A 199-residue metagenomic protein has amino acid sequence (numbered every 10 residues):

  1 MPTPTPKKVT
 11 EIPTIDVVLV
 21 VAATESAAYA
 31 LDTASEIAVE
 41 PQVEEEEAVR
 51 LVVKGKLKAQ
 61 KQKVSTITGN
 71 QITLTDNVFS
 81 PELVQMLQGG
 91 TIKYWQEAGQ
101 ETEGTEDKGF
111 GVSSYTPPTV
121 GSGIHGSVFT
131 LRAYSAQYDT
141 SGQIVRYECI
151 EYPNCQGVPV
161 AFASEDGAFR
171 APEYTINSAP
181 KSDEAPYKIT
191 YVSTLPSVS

Functional and structural regions predicted by a protein language model:
P2-G89, N154-A168: Solvent-exposed edge beta-strands and adjacent loop segments that serve as assembly or binding interfaces
I12, I67-Q71, G126-T130, V145 (+1 more regions): A general secondary-structure signal for short beta-strands and their flanking turns/coil in non-transmembrane regions
E25-Y29, Y134-R146, Y191-L195: Acidic Ser/Thr/Pro-rich low-complexity disordered segments that often serve as glycosylated linkers/stalks around
A28-A30, S122-I124, E184, S199: Basic/polar low-complexity intrinsically disordered segments
V64-S65, P118-G123, D139-G142, V160-A171: Exposed beta-sheet edge/beta-hairpin loop segments within beta-rich domains
S65-R132: Extracellular-facing segments of soluble proteins and assemblies that are Gly/Ser/Thr-biased and enriched in aromatics
G123-P153: Extended, acidic-biased charged interface segments
R146-S199: Mixed-charge, glycine-accented linear interaction segment located at domain edges/termini
